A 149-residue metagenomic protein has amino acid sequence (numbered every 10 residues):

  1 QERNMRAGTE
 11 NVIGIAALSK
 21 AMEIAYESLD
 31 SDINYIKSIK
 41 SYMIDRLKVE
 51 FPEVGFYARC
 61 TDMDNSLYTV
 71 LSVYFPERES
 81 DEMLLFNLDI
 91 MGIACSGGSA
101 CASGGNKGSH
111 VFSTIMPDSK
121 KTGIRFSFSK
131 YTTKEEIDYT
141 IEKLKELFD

Functional and structural regions predicted by a protein language model:
Q1-D149: Pyridoxal 5′-phosphate
